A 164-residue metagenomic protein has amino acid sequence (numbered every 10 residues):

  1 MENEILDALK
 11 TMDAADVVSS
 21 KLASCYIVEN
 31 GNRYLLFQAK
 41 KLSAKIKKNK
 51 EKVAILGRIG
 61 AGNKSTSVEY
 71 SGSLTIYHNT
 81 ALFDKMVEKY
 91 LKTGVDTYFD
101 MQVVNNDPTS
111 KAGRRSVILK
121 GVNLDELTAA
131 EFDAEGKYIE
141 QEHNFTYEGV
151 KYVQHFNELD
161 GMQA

Functional and structural regions predicted by a protein language model:
M1-E2, N157: Hydrophobic membrane-targeting and insertion signals
E2-D84, V117, G121-N144, K151-Y152: Solvent-exposed edge beta-strands and adjacent loop segments that serve as assembly or binding interfaces
E29, L74, P108-R114, G161: Acidic Ser/Thr/Pro-rich low-complexity disordered segments that often serve as glycosylated linkers/stalks around
F83-K85, S110-A112, Y152-F156: Intrinsically disordered, low-complexity acidic/polar segments
V87-I118: Short, acidic/charged, Gly/Pro-enriched secondary-structure junctions
T146-G149, A164: Short, surface-exposed polybasic-and-hydrophobic patches located at secondary-structure transitions
H155-A164: Short acidic DE-rich linear segments
